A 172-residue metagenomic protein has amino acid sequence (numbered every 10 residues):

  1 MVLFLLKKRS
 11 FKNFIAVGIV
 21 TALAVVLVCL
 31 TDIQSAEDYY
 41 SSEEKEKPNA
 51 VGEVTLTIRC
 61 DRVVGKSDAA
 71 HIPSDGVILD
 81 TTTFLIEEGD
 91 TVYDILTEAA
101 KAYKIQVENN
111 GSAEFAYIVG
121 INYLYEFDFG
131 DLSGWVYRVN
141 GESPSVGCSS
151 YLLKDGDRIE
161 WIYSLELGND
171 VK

Functional and structural regions predicted by a protein language model:
M1-K172: Ubiquitin-like/PB1-type beta-grasp interaction modules and other compact soluble beta-rich domains
